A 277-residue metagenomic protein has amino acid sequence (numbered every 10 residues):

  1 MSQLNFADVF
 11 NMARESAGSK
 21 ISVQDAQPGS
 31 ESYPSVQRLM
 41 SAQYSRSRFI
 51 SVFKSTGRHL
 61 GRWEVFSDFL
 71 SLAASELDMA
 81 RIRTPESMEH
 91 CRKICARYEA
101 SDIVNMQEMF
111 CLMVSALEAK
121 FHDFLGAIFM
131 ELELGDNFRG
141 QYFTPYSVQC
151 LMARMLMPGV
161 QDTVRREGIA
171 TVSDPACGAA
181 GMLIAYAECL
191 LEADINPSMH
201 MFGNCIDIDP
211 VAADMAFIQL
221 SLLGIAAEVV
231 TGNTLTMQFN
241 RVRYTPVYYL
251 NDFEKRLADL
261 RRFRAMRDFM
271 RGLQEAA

Functional and structural regions predicted by a protein language model:
F6-A7, A13-D194: Class I S-adenosyl-L-methionine
Y146-Y249: Conserved S-adenosyl-L-methionine
F239-A277: SAM/dcSAM-binding transferase cores
